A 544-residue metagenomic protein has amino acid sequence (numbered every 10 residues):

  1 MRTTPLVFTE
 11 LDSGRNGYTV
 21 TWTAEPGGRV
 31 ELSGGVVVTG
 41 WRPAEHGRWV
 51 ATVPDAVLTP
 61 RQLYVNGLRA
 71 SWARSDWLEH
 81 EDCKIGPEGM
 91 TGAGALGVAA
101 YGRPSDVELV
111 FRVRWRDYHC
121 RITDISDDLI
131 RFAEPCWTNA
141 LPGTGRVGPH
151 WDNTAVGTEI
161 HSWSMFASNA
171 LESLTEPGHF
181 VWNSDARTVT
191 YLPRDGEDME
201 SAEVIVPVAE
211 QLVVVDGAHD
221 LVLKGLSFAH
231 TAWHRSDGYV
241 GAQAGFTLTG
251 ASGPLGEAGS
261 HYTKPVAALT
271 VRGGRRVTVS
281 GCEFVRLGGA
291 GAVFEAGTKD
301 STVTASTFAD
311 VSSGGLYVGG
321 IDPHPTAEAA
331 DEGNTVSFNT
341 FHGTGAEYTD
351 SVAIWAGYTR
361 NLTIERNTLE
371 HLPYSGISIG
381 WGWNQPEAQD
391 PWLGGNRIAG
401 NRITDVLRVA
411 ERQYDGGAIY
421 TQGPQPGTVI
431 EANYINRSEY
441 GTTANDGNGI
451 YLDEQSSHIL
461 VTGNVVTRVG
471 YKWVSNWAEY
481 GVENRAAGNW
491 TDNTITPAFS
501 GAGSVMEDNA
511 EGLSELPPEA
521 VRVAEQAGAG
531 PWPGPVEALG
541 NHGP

Functional and structural regions predicted by a protein language model:
M1-G273, T278, H324-P325, A529 (+1 more regions): Extracellular polysaccharide-degrading/modifying enzymes targeting complex plant/algal/animal polysaccharides
T3, V7-F8, P43-V50, V206-L212 (+9 more regions): Extracellular beta-strand/beta-solenoid scaffold signature
T4, Y18-V20, G28, R61 (+18 more regions): The right-handed parallel beta-helix/beta-solenoid scaffold, focusing on the short coil/turn and N-cap positions
V7, T21-T23, E31-S33, V214 (+17 more regions): Extracellular beta-strand solenoid repeats
L11, E25-G27, V37, I125-D127 (+12 more regions): An acidic- and aromatic-residue-enriched active-site/binding cleft used to recognize and process polar
P193, G273, A296, G320 (+8 more regions): Active-site proximal loops enriched in glycine and acidic residues that flank catalytic Cys/His/Asp and coordinate
H219-H230, R275-G289, T298-S313, T326-G345 (+6 more regions): Right-handed parallel beta-helix
H234, A444-W532: Extracellular beta-rich repeat passengers
